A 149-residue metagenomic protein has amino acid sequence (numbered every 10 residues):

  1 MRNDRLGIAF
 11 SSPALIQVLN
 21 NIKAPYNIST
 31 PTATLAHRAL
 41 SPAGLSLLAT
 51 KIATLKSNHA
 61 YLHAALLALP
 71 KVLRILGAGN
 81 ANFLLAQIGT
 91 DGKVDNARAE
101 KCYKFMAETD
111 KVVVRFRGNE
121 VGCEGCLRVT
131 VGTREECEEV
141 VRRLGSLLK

Functional and structural regions predicted by a protein language model:
M1-A68, R74-I75: PLP-dependent aminotransferase class I/II
M1-R2, N27, V94-A97, E124 (+1 more regions): Residues that form or flank phosphate/diphosphate-binding pockets in enzymes that use nucleotide phosphates
N3, N80-A81, V121-G125: Short acidic/glycine-enriched loop/turn segments that link adjacent beta-strands
P25, V114-G118: Short beta-strand/turn micro-motifs at beta-sheet edges
R38, A65-L69, K101-V112, R143-L147: Generic non-transmembrane alpha-helical segments
L55-K56, A60, L69-T109, L127 (+1 more regions): Conserved PLP-binding catalytic core of the aspartate aminotransferase-like
E108, N119-K149: PLP-dependent enzyme catalytic core of the Aspartate aminotransferase-like
